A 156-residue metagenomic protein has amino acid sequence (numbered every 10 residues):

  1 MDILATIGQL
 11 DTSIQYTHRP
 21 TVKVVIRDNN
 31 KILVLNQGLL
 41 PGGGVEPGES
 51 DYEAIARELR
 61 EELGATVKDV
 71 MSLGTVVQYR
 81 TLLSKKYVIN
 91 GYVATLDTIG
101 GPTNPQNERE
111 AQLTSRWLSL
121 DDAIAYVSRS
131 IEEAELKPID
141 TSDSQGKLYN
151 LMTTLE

Functional and structural regions predicted by a protein language model:
M1-K23: Acidic, metal-coordinating catalytic segment for phosphate/diphosphate chemistry, firing primarily on the Nudix
T17, V24, Q37, S115-R116: A residue-level structural signature of the nucleotidyltransferase/glycosyltransferase Rossmann-like core
P20-V22, N90, L113: Change "...and in nucleic-acid phosphodiester-cleaving endonucleases..." to "...and in nucleic-acid processing enzymes
I26-N29, A94-L96: Active-site beta-strand termini and strand-to-loop segments that position acidic
R27-A65: Conserved Nudix-box catalytic region and its N-terminal flanking loop in Nudix hydrolases and closely related
T66-T75: A short coil-to-beta-strand element that immediately follows conserved catalytic motifs
Q78-T103, R116, L120: Active-site-adjacent beta-strand/loop module that shapes the phosphate/pyrophosphate-binding cleft
E108-E156: Nudix hydrolase/Nudix homology domain
